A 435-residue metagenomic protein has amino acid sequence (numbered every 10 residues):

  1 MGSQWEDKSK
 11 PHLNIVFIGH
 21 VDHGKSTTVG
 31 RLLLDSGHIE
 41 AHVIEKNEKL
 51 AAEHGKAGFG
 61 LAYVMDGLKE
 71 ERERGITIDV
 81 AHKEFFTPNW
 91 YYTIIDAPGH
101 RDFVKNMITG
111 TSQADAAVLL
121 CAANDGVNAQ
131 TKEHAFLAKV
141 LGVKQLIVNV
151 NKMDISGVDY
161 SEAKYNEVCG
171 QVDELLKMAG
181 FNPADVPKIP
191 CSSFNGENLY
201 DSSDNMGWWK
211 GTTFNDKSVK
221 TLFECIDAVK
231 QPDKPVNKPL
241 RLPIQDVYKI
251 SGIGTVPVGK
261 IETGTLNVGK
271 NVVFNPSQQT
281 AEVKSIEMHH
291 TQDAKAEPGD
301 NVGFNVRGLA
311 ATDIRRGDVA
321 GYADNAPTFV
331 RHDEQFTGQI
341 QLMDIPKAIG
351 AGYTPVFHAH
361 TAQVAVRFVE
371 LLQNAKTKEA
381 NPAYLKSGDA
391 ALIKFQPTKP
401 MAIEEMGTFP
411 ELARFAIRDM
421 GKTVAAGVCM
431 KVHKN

Functional and structural regions predicted by a protein language model:
M1-G2, P11-G19, S26-L34, K49 (+9 more regions): Helix-rich terminal scaffold detector
G2-K105, A114-A117: P-loop NTPase switch module centered on the Walker A-proximal segment
S3-S9, I18-H20, K69-T77, K83-F86 (+14 more regions): Replace "in large, NTP-powered and nucleic-acid-processing enzymes" with "in large, NTP-powered factors and other
H12, W90-T93, A97-F103, T111-A135 (+1 more regions): Conserved Switch II/interswitch segment of TRAFAC-class P-loop GTPases
L13, D22, T28, N47 (+14 more regions): Residue-level signature of catalytic and energy-coupling elements of molecular machines, predominantly ATP/GTP-dependent
F17, Y160-E162, E174, L309-N435: C-terminal effector modules of nucleic-acid-centric enzymes and ribosome-associated factors
H23, D35, H100-R101, N124-V127 (+4 more regions): Conserved nucleotide-binding/hydrolysis micro-motifs of P-loop NTPases
N166-K347: Conserved catalytic-core segments of large NTP-driven translation/proteostasis enzymes
